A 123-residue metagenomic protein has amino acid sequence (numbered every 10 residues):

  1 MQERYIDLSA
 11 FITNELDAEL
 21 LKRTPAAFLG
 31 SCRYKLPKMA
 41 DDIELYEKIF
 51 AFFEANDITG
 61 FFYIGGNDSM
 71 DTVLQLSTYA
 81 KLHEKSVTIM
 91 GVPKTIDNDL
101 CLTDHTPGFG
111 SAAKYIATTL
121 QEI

Functional and structural regions predicted by a protein language model:
M1-Q2, R33-Y34, G66-S69, Q75 (+1 more regions): Short, ordered loop/turn segments at secondary-structure junctions
Q2-E3, A80: Short N-terminal helix-initiation segments at or just after the protein's N-terminus
E3-T59, D68-S69, P107-I116, Q121: Glycine-rich oxoanion-binding loops at beta->alpha junctions
P25, G60-Y63, S86-T88, T103: Short, flexible coil/turn micro-motifs enriched in small/turn-prone residues
F28-G30, G66, D97-L102, I123: Low-complexity, flexible helical/coil segments
D71-T78, L120: Short, well-ordered amphipathic alpha-helices
S77-T106, G110-A117: Short, acidic/small-residue loops that bind anionic groups at enzyme active sites
